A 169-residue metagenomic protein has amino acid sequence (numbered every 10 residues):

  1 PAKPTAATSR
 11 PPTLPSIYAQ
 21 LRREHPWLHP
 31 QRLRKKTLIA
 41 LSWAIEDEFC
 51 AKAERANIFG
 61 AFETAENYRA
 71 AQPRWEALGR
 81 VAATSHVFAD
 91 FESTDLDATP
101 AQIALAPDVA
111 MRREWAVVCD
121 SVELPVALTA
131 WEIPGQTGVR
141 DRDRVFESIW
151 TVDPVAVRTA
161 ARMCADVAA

Functional and structural regions predicted by a protein language model:
P1-P11, E132-A169: Signature of lipid phosphatidyltransferase scaffolds
P1-V87: Intrinsically disordered, low-complexity terminal regulatory regions
F49, H86-A89, S93, I133 (+1 more regions): Long, hydrophobic, amphipathic alpha-helical segments used as structural scaffolds
A83-R112, V122: HKD-type phospholipase D/PLD-like phosphodiesterase module
E92-T99, D120-P125, R140, A165-A168: Low-complexity, flexible helical/coil segments
I103-I149: HKD (HxKxxxxD) catalytic microenvironment of the phospholipase D
